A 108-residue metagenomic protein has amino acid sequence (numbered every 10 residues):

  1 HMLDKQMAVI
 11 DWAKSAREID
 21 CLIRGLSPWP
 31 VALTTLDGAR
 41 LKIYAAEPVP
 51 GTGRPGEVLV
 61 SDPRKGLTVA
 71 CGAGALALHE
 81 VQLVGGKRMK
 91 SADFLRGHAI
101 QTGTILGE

Functional and structural regions predicted by a protein language model:
H1-K14: Acyl-group handling in specialized metabolite and lipid biosynthesis
W12-E108: An anion-binding loop in the catalytic cleft
